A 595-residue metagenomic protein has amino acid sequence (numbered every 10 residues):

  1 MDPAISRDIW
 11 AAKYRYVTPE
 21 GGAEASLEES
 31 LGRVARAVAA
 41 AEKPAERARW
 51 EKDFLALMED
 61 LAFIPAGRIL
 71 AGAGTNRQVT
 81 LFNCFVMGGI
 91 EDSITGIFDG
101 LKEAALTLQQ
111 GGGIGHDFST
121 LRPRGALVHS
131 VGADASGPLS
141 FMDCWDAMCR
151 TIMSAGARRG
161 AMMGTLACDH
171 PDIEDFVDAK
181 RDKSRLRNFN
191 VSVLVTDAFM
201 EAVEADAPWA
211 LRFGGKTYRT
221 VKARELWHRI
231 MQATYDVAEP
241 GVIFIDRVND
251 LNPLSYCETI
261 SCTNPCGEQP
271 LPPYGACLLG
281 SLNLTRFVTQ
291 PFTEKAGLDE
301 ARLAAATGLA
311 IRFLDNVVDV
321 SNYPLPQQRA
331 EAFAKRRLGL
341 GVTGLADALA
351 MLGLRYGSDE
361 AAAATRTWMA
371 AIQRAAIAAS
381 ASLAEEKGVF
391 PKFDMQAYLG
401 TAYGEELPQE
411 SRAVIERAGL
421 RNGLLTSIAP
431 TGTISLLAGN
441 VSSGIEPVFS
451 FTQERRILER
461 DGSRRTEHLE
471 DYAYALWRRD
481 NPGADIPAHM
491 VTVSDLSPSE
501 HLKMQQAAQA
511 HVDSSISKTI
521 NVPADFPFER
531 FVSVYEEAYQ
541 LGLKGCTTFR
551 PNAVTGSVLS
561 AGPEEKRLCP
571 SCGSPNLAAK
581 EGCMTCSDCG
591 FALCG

Functional and structural regions predicted by a protein language model:
M1-L81, W227-M231, D236, E536 (+4 more regions): Acidic/polar, glycine-rich intrinsically disordered N-terminal extensions of enzymes
A37-E42, E46-R47, L57-S130, P138-F141 (+7 more regions): Function-dense linear segments that define catalytic or interfacial modules in macromolecule-processing proteins
P44-D53, G113-H116, G156-M163, G241-F244 (+5 more regions): Flexible, glycine/charged-enriched surface loops at secondary-structure junctions
D178-A179, L186-V237: Polar, glycine-rich mid-to-C-terminal structural blocks that act as macromolecule-binding/assembly scaffolds
G214-K216, A306-R329, F333, R337 (+1 more regions): Internal maturation/activation junctions in enzymes
E268-P270, L314-D319, T401-A402, V414-A418 (+2 more regions): Catalytic alpha/beta core of large soluble enzyme barrels
R567, M584: Cys/His-enriched microdomains
P570-S574, D588: Short, cysteine/histidine-rich loop/knuckle motifs that typically chelate Zn2+
